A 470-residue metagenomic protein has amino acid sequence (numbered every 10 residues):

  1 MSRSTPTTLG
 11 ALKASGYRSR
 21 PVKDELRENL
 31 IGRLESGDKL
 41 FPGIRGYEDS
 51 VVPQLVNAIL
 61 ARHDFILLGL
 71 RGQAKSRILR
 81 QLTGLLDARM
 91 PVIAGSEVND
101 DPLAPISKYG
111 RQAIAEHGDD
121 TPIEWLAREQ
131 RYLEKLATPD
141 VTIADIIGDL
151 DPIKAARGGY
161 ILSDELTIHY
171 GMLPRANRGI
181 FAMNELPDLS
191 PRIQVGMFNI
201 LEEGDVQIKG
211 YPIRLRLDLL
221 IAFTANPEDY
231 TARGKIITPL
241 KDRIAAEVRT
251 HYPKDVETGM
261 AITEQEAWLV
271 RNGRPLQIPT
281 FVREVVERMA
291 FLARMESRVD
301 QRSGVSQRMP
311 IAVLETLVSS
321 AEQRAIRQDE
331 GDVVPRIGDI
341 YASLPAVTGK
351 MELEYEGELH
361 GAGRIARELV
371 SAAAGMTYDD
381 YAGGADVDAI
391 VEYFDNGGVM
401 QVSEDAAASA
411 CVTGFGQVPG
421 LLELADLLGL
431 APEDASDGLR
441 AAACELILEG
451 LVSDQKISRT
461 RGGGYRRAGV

Functional and structural regions predicted by a protein language model:
S2-E257, W268-E284, L292, S297-R302 (+1 more regions): Conserved ASCE/P-loop NTPase catalytic core
T263, V286-A290: Short alpha-helical scaffolding segments that buttress acidic/His motifs in well-ordered protein cores
N272-F281, L292-A366: C-terminal helical "lid" subdomain and adjoining coupling/linker elements of P-loop NTPases
G349-Y393: Charged, amphipathic alpha-helical linkers/stalks
